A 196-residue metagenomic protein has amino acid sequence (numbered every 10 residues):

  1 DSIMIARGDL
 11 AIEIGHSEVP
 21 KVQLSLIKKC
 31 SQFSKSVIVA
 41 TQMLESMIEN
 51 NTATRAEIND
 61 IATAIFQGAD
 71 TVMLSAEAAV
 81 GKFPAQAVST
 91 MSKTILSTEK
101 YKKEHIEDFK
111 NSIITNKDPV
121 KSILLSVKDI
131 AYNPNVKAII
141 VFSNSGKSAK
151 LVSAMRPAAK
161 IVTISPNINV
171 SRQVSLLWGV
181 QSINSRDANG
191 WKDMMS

Functional and structural regions predicted by a protein language model:
D1, I27-K35, F66-T71, E77 (+4 more regions): Generic secondary-structure signature for well-ordered alpha-helical cores
D1-T41, M47, T52-I58: Conserved alpha/beta-domain cores
I3-I12, D60-P84: Glycine-rich phosphate-binding active-site loops on the catalytic face of alpha/beta enzymes
L10-I14, E45-T54, A78-F83, I113-K117 (+1 more regions): Short, small-residue-enriched loops and turns at beta-alpha junctions that line or gate enzyme active sites
Q23, I27, I61-A62, A149 (+1 more regions): Generic hydrophobic/aromatic pocket-lining and core-packing "Φ" positions
M91-V127: Long, charged amphipathic helices and adjacent flexible linkers at domain junctions
S122-V136, S196: Phosphate-interacting basic helix/loop segments used at nucleotide- and nucleic-acid interfaces
S148-K150, R156-M194: Nucleotide-binding motor/catalytic cores of P-loop/tubulin-like NTPases across gene-expression machines
